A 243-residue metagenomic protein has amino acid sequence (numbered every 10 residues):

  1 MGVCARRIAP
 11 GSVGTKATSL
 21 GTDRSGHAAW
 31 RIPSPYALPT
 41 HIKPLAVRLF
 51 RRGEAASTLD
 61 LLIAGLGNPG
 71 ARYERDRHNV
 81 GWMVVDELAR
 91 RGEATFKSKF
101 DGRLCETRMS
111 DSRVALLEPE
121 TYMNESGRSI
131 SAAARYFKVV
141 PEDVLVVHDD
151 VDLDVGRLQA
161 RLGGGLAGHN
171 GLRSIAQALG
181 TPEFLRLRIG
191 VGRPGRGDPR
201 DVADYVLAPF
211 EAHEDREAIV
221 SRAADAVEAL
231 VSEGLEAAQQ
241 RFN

Functional and structural regions predicted by a protein language model:
I8-P10, T18-L20: Short linear/disordered segments characteristic of secreted peptide precursors and small low-complexity proteins
W30, P35-G163, L172-R188, G195-A203 (+3 more regions): Nucleotide and nucleotide-moiety/phosphate-recognizing core
L207: Mobile late-domain/C-terminal helix-loop "cap" segments that border catalytic sites or the cytosolic face
